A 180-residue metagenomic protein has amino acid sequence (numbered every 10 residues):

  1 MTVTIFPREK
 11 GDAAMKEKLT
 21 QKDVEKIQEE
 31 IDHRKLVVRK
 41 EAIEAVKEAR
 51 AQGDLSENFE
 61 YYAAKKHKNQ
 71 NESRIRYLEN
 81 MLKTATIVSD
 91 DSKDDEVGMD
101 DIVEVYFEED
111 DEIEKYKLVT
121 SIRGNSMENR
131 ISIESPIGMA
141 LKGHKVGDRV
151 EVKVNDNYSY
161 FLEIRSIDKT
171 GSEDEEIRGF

Functional and structural regions predicted by a protein language model:
V3-S73, E176-F180: N-terminal cationic and glycine-rich segments that engage phosphates or anionic surfaces
A14, R50, L82-K83, S92 (+1 more regions): Residue-level signal for pocket-adjacent positions within structured domains
R34, Q52, L78-A85, H144 (+1 more regions): Conserved, well-folded catalytic cores of nucleic-acid-processing and energy-transducing macromolecular machines
V46-K47, N80-T84, E134-P136, S172: Juxtamembrane/interface motifs at transmembrane-helix termini
F59-D95: Internal alpha/beta loop-helix hairpins
I87, D174-E176: A short, acidic/glycine-rich surface segment
S89-G171: Non-DNA-binding regulatory cores of transcription-related proteins, predominantly C-terminal effector-binding
